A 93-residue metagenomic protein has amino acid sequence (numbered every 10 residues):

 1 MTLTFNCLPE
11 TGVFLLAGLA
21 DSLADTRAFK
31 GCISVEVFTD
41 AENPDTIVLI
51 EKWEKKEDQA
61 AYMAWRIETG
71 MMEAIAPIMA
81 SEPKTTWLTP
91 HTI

Functional and structural regions predicted by a protein language model:
M1-N6, E36-M63: Short, well-ordered beta-strand segments in beta-rich or mixed alpha/beta enzyme and ligand-binding folds
N6-L15: Short, surface-exposed ligand-recognition loops at beta-strand->loop->(often short) alpha-helix junctions that present
D21-I33, K52-T86: An amphipathic, aromatic/His-enriched active-site/gating alpha helix that lines ligand/cofactor pockets
T89-I93: Short hydrophobic/aromatic patches at helix-to-coil boundaries
